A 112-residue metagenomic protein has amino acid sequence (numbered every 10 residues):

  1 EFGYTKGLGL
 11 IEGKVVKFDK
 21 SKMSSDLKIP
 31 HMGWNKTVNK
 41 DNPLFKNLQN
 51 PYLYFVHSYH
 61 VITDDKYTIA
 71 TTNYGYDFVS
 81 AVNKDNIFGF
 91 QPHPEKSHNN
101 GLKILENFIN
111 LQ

Functional and structural regions predicted by a protein language model:
E1, Y67, K103: Short amphipathic alpha-helical segments
E1-H31, E106: Cysteine-nucleophile active-site neighborhood
G3, T63, N99-N100: Residues that form or flank phosphate/diphosphate-binding pockets in enzymes that use nucleotide phosphates
K20, D65-K66, G101: Short glycine-/acidic-enriched loop or helix-start segments at secondary-structure transitions that form or flank
W34-E95: Active-site oxyanion/phosphate-handling segment shared across diverse enzymes
F90-Q112: Acyltransferase
